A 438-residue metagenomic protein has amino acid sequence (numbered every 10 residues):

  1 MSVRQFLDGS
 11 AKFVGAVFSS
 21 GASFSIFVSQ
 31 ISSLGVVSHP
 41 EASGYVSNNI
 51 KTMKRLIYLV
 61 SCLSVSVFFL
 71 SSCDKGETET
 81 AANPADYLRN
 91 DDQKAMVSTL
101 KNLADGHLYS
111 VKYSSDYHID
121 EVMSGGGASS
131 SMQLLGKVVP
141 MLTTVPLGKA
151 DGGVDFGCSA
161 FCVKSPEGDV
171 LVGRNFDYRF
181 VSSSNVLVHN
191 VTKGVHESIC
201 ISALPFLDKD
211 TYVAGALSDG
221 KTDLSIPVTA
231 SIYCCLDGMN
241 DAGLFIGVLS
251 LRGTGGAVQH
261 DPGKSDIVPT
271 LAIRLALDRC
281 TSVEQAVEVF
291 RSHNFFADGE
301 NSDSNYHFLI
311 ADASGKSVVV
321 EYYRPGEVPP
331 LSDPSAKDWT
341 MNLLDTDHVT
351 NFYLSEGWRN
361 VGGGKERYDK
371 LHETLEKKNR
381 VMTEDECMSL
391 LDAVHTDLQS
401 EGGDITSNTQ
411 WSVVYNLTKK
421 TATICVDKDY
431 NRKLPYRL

Functional and structural regions predicted by a protein language model:
L7, S19, S29-S32: Intrinsic disorder
L7-G9, P40-S43: Intrinsically disordered, low-complexity segments enriched in serine/proline and basic residues
K51-L56: Positively charged n-region of N-terminal signal peptides that target proteins for export
V60-F68: Bacterial N-terminal signal peptides
C73-T281, F295-F296, R380-L438: N-terminal mature-domain region immediately after signal-peptide cleavage in secreted/organellar precursors
E288-G299, F308: Secretory/export targeting leaders with adjacent low-complexity proregions
S302-T350: Extended amphipathic alpha-helical segments with heptad-repeat/coiled-coil character used for oligomerization, fusion
